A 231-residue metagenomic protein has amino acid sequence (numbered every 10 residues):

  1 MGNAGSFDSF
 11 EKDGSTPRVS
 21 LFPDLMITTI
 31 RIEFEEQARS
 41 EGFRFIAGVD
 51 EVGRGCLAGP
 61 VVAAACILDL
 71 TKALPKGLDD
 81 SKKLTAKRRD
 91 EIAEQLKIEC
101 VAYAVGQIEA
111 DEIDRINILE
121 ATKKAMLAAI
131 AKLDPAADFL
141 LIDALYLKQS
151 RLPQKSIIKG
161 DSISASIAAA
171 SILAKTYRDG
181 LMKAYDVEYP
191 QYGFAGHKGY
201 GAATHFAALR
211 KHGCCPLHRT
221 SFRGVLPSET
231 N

Functional and structural regions predicted by a protein language model:
G2-K12, S20-N231: RNase H-like, Mg2+-dependent phosphodiesterase core, and more generally RNA phosphate-backbone-engaging helix-loop
